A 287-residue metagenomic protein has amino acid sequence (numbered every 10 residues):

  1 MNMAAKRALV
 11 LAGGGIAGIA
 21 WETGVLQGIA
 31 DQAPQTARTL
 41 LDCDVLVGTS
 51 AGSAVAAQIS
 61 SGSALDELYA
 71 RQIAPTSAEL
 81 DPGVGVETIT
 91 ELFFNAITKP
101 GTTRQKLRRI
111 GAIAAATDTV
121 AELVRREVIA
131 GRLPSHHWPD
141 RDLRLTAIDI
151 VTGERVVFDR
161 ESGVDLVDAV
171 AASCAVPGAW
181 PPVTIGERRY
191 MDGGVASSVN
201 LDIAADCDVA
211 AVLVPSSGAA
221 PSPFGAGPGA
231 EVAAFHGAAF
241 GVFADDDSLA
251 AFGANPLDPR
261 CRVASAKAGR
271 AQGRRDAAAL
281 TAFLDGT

Functional and structural regions predicted by a protein language model:
M1-T49, A54-T287: Patatin-like phospholipase
